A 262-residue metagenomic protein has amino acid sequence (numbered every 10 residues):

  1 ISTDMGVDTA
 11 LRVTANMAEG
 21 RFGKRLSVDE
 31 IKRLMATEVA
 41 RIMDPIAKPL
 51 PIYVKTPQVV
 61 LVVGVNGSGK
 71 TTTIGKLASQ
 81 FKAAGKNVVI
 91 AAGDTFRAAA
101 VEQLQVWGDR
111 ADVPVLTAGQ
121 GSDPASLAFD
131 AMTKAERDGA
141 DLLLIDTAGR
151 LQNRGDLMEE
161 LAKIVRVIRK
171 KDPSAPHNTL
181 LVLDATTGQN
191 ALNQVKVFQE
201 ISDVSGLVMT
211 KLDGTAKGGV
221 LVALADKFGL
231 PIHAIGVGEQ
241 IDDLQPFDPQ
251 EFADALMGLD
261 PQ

Functional and structural regions predicted by a protein language model:
I1-G93, A100-I145: Primarily NTPase-proximal linker/entry elements flanking Walker-type ATP/GTP-binding cores
V63-G64, D146, V182, G236: Short beta-strand segments
V101-L104, D123-D138, Q152-G258: Conserved catalytic-core segment of NTP-binding enzymes
A148-R150: Short glycine-rich anion-binding loops that position phosphate/pyrophosphate groups of nucleotides and phosphorylated
